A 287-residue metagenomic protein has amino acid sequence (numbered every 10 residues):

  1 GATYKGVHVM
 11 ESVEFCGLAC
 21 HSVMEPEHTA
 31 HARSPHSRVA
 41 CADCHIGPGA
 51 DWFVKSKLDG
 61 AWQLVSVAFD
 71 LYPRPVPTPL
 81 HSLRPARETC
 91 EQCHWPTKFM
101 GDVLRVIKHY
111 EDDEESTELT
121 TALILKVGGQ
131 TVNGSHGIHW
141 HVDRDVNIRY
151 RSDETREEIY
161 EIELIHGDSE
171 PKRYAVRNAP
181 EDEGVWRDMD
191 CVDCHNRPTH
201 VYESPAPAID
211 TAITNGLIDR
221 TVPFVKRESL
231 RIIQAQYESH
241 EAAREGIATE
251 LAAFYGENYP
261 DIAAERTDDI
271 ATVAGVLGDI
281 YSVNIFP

Functional and structural regions predicted by a protein language model:
G1-P287: Short sequence/structural segments immediately N-terminal
